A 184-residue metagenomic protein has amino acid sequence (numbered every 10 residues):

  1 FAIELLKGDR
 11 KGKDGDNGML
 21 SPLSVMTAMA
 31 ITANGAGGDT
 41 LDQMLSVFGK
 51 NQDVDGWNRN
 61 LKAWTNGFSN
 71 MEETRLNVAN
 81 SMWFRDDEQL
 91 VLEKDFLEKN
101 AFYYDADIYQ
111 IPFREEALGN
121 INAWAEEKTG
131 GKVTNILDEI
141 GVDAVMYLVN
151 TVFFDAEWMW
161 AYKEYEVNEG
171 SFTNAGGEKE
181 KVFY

Functional and structural regions predicted by a protein language model:
F1-M44: Flexible propeptides and autoinhibitory/regulatory segments associated with cysteine proteases
D9, I31-A36, F48, R85-D87 (+1 more regions): Generic structural signal for hydrophobic core residues of well-folded globular domains
R10, G49, G130-T134: A broad detector of the eukaryotic-type serine/threonine protein kinase catalytic domain
G15, V54, N58-Y184: Non-catalytic, conformational "gating/processing" segments within enzyme and secreted inhibitor domains
M29-A30, L45, T65, V149: Short, well-ordered alpha-helical packing segments
G38, N51-D55: Short helix C-cap/helix-to-loop transition motifs enriched in small/turn-promoting residues
L41-K50, E127: Primarily short, surface-exposed interaction patches in extracytoplasmic proteins
